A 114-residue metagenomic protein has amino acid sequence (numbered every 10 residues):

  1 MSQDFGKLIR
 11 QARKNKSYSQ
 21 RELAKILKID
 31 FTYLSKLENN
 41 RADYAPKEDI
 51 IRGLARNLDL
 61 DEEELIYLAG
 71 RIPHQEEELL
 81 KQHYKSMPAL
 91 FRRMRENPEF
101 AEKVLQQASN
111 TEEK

Functional and structural regions predicted by a protein language model:
M1-N15, Q107: A short, Lys/Arg-rich alpha-helix, primarily the initiator
K7, Q11, K25, K36 (+1 more regions): DNA-binding alpha-helical recognition surfaces that contact promoter or target DNA
S17, K25, R41-R56: Short, basic-rich loop-to-helix N-cap that marks the start of a DNA-contacting helix
S17-L37: Short alpha-helical DNA-recognition segment
E38, P46, A69: DNA major-groove recognition helix of helix-turn-helix
R56-E62, R93-R95: Intrinsically disordered, low-complexity basic tails/linkers immediately adjacent to helix-turn-helix/homeobox/MYB/SANT
G70-K114: Interfacial/linker helices and their anchor residues that mediate assembly or domain coupling
